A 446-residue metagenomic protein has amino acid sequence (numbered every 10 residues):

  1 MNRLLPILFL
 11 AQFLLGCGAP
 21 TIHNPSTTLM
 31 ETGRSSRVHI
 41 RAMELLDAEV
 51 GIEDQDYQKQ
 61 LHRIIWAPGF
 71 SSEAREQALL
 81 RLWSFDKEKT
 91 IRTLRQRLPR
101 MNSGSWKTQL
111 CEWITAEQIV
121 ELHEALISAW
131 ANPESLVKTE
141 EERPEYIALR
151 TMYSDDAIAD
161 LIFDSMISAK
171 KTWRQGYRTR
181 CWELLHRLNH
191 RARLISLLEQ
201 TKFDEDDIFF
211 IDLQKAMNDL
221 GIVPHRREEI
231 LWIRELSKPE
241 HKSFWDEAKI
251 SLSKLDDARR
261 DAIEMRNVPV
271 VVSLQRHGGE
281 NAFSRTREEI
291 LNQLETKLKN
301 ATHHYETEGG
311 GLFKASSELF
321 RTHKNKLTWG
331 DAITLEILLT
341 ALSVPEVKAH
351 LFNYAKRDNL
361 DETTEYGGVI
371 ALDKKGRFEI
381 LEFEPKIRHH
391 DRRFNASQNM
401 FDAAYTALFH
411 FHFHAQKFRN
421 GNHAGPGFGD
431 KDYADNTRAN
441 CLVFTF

Functional and structural regions predicted by a protein language model:
N2-L8: Sec-dependent signal peptide recognition, specifically the positively charged N-region followed immediately by
L15-G16: C-terminal motif of bacterial Sec signal peptides marking the signal peptidase cleavage site
A19-E31, I52-W66, K87-P99, I119-E134 (+6 more regions): Amphipathic alpha-helical scaffolding segments comprising HEAT/armadillo-like alpha-solenoid repeats
S36-I40, F70-E73, S103-S105, S135-E140 (+2 more regions): Alpha-helix N-cap/helix-start positions at coil->helix boundaries
H39-E53, E73-K87, Q96, K107-V120 (+4 more regions): Structural detector for internal amphipathic alpha-helices that build alpha-solenoid repeat scaffolds
R193-R285, E289, N395-F446: Active-site-proximal loop/helix of nucleotide/amide-processing enzymes and allied scaffolds
I250-L351: Long amphipathic alpha-helical scaffold segments
E365-D373, L442: Short beta-strand scaffold segments in enzyme catalytic cores
